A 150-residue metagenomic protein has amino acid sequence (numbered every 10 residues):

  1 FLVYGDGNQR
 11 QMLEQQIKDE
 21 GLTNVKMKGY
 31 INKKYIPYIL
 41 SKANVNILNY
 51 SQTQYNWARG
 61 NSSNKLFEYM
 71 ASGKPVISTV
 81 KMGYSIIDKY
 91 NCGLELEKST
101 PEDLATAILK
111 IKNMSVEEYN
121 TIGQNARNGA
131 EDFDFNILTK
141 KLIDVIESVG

Functional and structural regions predicted by a protein language model:
Y4, Q11-L40, V45: Nucleotide-activated donor-binding/catalytic signature segment of Leloir-type glycosyltransferases, i.e., the conserved
M27, K33-I36, L66, G83 (+1 more regions): Acidic, amphipathic alpha-helical patches
P37, R59-A71, Y84-S85: Short alpha-helical segment that forms part of, or immediately flanks, the ligand-binding pocket in carbohydrate-active
I39-R59, K74: Acidic donor-binding loop of glycosyltransferase active sites
S41-N44, N64-P75, Y90, L96: Conserved donor-binding/catalytic loop of nucleotide-activated donor transferases
Y84-K110: Change "using UDP/GDP/dTDP sugars" to "using nucleotide sugars
D103-T106, K110, E117-D132: A short, well-ordered alpha-helix in the C-terminal region of glycosyltransferases
N113, F135-G150: C-terminal alpha-helical cap of glycosyltransferases
